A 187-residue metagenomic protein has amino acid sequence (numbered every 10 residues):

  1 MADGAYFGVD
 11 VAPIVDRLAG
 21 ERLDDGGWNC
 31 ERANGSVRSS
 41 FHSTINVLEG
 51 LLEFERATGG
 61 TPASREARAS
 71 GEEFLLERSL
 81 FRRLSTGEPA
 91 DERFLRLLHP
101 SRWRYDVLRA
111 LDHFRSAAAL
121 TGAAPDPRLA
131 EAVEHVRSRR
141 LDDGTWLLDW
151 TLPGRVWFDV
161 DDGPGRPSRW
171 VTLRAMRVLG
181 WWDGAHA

Functional and structural regions predicted by a protein language model:
M1-D16, D24-E131, L147-H186: An alpha-helical repeat/solenoid feature that recognizes helix-turn-helix modules
R17-E21, H135-R139: A structural feature that tracks compact, well-ordered secondary-structure segments with a strong bias toward
R139-L148: Short, solvent-exposed beta-strand-terminating loops
